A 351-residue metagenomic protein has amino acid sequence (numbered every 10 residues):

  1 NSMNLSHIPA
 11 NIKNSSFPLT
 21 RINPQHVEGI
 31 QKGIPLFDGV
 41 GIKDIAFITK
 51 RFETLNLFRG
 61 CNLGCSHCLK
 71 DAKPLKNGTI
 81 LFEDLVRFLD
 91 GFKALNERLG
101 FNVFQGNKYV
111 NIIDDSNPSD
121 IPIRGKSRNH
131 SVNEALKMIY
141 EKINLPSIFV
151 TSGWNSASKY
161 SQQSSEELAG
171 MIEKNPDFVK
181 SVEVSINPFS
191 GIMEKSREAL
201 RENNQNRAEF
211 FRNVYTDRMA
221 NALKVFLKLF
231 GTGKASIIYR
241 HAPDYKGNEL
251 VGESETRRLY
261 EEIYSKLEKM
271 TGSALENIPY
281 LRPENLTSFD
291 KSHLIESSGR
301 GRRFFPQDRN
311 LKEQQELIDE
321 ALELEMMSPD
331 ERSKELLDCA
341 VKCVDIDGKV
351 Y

Functional and structural regions predicted by a protein language model:
M3-L55: N-terminal [4Fe-4S]-dependent radical SAM core
A10, N248-S254, Y280-Y351: Accessory C-terminal segments flanking Radical SAM cores
V27-V40, I143, S147, F305 (+1 more regions): Non-catalytic substrate-recognition and accessory regions of acyl/acetyltransferase enzymes
P35-K70, Y109-N111, V341-D345: N-terminal pre-triad scaffold of radical SAM enzymes
F52, L69-L85, L95-S164, E173-A222 (+1 more regions): Core AdoMet radical
E134, M138-K142, M171-K174, V225-L229 (+1 more regions): Alpha-helical structural signal in soluble globular domains
S165-E194, R257-F289: Structural recognition of alpha->loop->beta junctions
A235-H241, V251-K266: Generic multipass alpha-helical transmembrane bundles of integral membrane proteins
